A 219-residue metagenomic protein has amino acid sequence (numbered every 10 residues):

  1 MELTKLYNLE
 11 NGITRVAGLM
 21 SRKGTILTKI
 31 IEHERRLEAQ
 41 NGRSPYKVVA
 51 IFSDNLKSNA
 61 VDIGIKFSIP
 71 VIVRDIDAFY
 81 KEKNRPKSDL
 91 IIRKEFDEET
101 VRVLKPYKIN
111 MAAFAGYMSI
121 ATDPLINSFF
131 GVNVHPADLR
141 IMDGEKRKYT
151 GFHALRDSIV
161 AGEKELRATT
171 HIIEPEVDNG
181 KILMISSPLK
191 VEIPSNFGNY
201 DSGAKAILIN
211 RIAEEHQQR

Functional and structural regions predicted by a protein language model:
M1-R219: One-carbon transfer enzymes
